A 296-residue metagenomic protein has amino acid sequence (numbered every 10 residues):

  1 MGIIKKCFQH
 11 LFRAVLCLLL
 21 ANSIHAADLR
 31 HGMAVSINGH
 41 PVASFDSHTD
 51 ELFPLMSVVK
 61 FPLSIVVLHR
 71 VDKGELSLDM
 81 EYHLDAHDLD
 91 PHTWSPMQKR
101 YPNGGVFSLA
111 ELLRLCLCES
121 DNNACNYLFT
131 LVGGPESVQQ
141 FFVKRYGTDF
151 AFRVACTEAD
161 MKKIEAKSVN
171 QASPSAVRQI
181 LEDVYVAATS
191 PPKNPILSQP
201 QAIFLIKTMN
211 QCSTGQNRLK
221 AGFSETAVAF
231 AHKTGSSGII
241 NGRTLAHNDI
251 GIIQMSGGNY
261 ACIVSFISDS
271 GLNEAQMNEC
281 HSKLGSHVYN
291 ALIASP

Functional and structural regions predicted by a protein language model:
G2-A14: Bacterial N-terminal signal peptides that target proteins for export
R13-N22: Bacterial N-terminal signal peptides
S23-T49, I253, A261-S265: A short, well-structured edge-of-sheet supersecondary motif
R30, G105, N126-T189: Mid-domain, small-residue-enriched loop/turn segments at the edges of structured enzyme/sensor domains
V42-S44, T130-L131, P135-E136, D183-V228 (+1 more regions): Structured C-terminal helix/loop/strand segments within mature extracytoplasmic catalytic/sensor domains
P54-Y82, I263: Active-site SXXK
L78-M97, V132-G133, E158-A159: Acidic helix-start/capping segments at beta-turn-to-alpha-helix junctions
L89-Y127, P135: Conserved catalytic neighborhood of penicillin-recognizing serine enzymes
